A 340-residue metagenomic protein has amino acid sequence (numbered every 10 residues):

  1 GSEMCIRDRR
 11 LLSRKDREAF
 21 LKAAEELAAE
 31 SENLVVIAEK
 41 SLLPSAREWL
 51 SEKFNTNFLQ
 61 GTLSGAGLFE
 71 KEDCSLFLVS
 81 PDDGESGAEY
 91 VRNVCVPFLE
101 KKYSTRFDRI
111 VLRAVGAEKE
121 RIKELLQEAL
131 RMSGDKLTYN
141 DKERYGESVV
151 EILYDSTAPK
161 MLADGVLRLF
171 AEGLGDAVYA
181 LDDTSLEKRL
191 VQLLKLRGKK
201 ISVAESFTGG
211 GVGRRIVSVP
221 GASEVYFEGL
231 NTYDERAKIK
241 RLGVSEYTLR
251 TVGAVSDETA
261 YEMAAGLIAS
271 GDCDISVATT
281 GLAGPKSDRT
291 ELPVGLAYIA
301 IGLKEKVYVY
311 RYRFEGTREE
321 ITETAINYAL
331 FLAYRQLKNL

Functional and structural regions predicted by a protein language model:
G1-I6: Short, small-residue-biased leader/transition segments that mark boundaries at the very start of proteins
R7-P81, A88-V94, M161-L340: Short alpha-helical segments enriched in small residues
E70-G146, L162-A163: Accessory alpha-helical/coil subdomains and C-terminal extensions that flank or cap enzyme catalytic cores
A114-G116, I152-A158: Short beta-strand-to-loop capping motifs
S148-V150: Interdomain hinge/lid region at the active-site interface of Rossmann-like NAD(P)-dependent oxidoreductases
